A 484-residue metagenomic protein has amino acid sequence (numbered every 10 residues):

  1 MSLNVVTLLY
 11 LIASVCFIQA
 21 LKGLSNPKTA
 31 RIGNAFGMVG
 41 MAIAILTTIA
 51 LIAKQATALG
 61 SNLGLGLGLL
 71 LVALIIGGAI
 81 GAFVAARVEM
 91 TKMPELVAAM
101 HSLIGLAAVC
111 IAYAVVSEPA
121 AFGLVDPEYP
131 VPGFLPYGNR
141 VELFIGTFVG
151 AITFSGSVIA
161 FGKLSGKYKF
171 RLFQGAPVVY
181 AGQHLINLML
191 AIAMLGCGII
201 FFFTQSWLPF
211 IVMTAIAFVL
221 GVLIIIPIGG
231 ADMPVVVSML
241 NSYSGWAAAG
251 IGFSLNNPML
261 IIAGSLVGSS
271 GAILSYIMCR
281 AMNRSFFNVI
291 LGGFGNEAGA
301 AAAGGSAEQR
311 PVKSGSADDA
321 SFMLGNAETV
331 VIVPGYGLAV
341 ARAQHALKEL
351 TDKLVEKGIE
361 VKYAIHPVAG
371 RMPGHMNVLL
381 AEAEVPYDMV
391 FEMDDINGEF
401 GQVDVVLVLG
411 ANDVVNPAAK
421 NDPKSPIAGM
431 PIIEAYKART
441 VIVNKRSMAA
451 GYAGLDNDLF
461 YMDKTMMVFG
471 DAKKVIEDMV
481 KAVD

Functional and structural regions predicted by a protein language model:
M1-S14, L51, S61-G77, N139-F154 (+1 more regions): Structural signature of hydrophobic alpha-helical transmembrane segments
S14-I18, V39-A44, T48, L69-G77 (+9 more regions): Alpha-helical transmembrane segments in multi-pass membrane proteins
C16-T29, G78-V97, S157-Q174, L220-M233 (+1 more regions): C-terminal ends of transmembrane helices
F36-I49, A99-A112, Y180-L195, M239-G252: Small-residue-rich segments of transmembrane alpha-helices in multi-pass membrane proteins, especially helix faces
T48-L67, L71, A82-K92, V109-Y129: Transmembrane alpha-helix boundary signature
A56-T57, A114-F134, F201-L208, V235 (+1 more regions): Transmembrane helix-loop junctions at the membrane interface of multipass transporters and ion channels
L266-A327: Membrane-interfacial segments at transmembrane helix termini in multi-pass membrane proteins
E308-D484: Structured cytosolic domains appended to multi-pass membrane proteins
